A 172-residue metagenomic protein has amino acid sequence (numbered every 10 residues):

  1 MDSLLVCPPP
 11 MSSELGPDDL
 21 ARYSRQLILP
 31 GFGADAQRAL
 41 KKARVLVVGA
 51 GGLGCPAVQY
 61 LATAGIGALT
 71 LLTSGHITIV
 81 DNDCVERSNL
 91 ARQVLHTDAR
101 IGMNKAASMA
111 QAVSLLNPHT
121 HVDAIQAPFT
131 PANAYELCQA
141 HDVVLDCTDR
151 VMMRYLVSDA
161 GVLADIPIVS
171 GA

Functional and structural regions predicted by a protein language model:
M1-A172: Adenine nucleotide-associated cytosolic modules
